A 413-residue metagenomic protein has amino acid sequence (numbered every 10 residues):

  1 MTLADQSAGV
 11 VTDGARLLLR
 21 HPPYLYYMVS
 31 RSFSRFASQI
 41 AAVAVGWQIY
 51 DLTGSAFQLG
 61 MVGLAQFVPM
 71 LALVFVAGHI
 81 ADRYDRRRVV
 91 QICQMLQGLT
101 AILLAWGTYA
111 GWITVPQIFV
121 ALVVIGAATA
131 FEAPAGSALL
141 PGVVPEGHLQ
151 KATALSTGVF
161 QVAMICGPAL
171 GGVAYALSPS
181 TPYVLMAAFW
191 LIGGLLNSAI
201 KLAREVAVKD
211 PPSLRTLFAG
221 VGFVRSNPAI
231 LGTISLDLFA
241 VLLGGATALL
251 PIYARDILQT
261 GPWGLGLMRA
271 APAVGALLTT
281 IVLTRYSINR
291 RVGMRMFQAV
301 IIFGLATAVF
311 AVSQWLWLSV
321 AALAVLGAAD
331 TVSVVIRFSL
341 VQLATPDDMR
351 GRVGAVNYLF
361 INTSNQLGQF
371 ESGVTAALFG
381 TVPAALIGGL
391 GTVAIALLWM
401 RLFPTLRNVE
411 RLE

Functional and structural regions predicted by a protein language model:
T2-G9, H148, S198-G222, V409-E413: Flexible cytoplasmic inter-helical loops of multi-pass small-molecule transporters
G9-P69, G222-P272: Helix-loop boundary and gating motifs at the non-cytosolic
S32, I113-F131, L238, L318-V332: Hydrophobic core of transmembrane alpha-helices in multi-pass small-molecule transporters, especially MFS/SLC-type
S34-R35, Q66, I125, S156-F160 (+5 more regions): Structural signature of transmembrane alpha-helices in multi-pass secondary transporters
V43, Q161-G172, A248, T280 (+1 more regions): Glycine/proline-centered helix-kink
V62, A72-V76, R83, R87-V89 (+10 more regions): C-terminal transmembrane bundle of multi-pass solute transporters/carriers
A121-V162: Cytoplasmic helix-loop-helix junction between adjacent transmembrane helices in 12-TM secondary transporters
E132, A188-V206, L398-L402: C-terminal membrane-cytosol helix-exit motif in multi-pass small-molecule transporters
